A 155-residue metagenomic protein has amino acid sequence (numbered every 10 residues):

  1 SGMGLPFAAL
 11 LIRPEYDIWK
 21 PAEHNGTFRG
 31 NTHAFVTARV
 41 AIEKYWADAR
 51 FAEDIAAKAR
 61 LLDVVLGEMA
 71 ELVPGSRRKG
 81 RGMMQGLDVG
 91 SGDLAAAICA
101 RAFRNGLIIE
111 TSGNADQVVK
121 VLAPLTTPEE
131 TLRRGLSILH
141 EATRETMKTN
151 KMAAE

Functional and structural regions predicted by a protein language model:
S1-E155: Conserved N-terminal phosphate-binding loop of PLP-dependent enzymes in the Aspartate aminotransferase
